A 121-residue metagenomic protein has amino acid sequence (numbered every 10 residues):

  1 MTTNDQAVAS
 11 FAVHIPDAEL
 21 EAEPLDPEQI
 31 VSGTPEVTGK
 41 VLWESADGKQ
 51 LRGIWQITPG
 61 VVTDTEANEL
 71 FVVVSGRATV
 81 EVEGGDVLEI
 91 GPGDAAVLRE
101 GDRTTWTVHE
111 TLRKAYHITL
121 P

Functional and structural regions predicted by a protein language model:
M1-L51: A short, N-terminal "cap"/entry segment at the start of jelly-roll beta-barrel domains of the cupin/DSBH fold
A18, E23, G93, I118-L120: Eukaryotic low-complexity, intrinsically disordered regulatory segments enriched in serine, proline and acidic residues
E44-E66, R99-E100: Conserved short histidine dyad/triad with adjacent acidic residue
G53-I54, V61-E66, V82, L88-E89 (+1 more regions): Short histidine-centered beta-strand/loop micro-motifs that create catalytic or ligand/metal-coordination sites
I57, T65-V80: Short, conserved beta-strand element in jelly-roll/cupin
G84-G101: Short acidic-glycine-tyrosine-enriched beta hairpin
E100-P121: Ligand-binding loop in jelly-roll beta-barrel domains
